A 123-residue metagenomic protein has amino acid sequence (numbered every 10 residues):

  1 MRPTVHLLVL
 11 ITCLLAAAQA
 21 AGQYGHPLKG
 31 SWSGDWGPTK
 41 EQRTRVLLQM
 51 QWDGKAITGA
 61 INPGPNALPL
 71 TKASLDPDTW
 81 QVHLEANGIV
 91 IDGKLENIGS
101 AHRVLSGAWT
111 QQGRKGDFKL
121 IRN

Functional and structural regions predicted by a protein language model:
M1-L8: Bacterial N-terminal signal peptides that target proteins for export
R2, A21-G22: Well-ordered, non-transmembrane segments within structured domains
C13-A17: N-terminal signal peptide c-region/cleavage motif recognized by signal peptidases
G22-N123: Central antiparallel beta-sheet cores of small beta-barrel/beta-sandwich binding domains
